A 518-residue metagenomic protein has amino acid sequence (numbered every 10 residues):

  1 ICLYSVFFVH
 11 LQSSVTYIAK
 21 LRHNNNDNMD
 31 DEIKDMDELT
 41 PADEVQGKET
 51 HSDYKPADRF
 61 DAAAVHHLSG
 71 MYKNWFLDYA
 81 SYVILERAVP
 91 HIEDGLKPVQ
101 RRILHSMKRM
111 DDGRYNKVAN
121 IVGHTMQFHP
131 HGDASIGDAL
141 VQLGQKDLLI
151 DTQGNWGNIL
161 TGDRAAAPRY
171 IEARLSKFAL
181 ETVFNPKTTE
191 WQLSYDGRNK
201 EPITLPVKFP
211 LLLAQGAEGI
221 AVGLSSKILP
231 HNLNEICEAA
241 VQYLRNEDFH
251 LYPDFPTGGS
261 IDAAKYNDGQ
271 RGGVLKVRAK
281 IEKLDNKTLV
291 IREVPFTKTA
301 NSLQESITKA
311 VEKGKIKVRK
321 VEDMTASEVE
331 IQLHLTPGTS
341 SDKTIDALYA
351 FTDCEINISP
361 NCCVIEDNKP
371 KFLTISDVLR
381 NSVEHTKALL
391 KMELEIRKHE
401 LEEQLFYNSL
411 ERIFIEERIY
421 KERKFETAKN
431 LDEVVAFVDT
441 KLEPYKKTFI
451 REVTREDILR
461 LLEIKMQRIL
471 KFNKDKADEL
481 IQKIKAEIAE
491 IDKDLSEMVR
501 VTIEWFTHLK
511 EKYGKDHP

Functional and structural regions predicted by a protein language model:
F7-H10, T16-N25: Short, positively charged and aromatic/hydrophobic N-terminal segments
H10, D30-T50, R59-A63, L68 (+2 more regions): C-terminal interaction appendages of subunits in large macromolecular complexes
N25-G272, Q332: Catalytic phosphate-handling regions of large nucleic-acid enzymes and associated NTPases
